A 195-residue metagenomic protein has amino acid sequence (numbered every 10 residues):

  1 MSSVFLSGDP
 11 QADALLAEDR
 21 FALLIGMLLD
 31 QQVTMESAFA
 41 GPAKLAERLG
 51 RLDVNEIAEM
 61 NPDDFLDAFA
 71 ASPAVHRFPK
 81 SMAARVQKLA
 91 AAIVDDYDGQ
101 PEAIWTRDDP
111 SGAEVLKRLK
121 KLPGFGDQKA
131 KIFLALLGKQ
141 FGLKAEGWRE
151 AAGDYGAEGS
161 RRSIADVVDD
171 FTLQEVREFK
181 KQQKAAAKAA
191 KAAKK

Functional and structural regions predicted by a protein language model:
M1-D13, E18, G112-L116, D127-K195: C-terminal accessory module of base-excision DNA glycosylases/AP lyases that mediates lesion recognition and DNA
Q11-A22, Q32-T34, H76-S81: Structural motif
L24-L28: Short, aromatic/basic-rich helix-turn unit that serves as a nucleic-acid recognition element
V33-S37, G50, V94, F141-G142: Short alpha-helix boundary/capping elements
F39-L45: Short Gly/aromatic-enriched secondary-structure transition segments
L49-K120: Alpha-helical ds-nucleic-acid-binding substructure associated with the helix-hairpin-helix region of base-excision DNA
V94, G126-D127: Conserved, surface-exposed functional patches that form binding/active-site neighborhoods
